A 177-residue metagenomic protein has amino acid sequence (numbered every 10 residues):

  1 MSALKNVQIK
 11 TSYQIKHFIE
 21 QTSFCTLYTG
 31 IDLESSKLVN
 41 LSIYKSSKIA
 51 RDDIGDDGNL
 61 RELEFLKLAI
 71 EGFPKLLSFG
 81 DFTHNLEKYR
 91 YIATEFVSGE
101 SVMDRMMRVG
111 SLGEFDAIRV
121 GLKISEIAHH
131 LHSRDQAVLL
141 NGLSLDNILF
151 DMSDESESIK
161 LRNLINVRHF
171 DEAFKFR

Functional and structural regions predicted by a protein language model:
K16-T22: Protein kinase glycine-rich loop
T26, D32-N59: ATP-binding glycine-rich loop module of kinase domains
K75-R90: Short beta-strand micro-motifs within the conserved protein kinase catalytic domain, predominantly in the N-lobe
L86-S101: Conserved short submotifs of the Hanks-type protein kinase catalytic core that shape the nucleotide-binding pocket
V102-L112: AlphaC helix of the protein kinase catalytic domain
E126-V138: Protein kinase catalytic-loop region centered on the HRD/HxD motif
D146-R177: Activation segment/activation loop of eukaryotic-type protein kinase catalytic domains
